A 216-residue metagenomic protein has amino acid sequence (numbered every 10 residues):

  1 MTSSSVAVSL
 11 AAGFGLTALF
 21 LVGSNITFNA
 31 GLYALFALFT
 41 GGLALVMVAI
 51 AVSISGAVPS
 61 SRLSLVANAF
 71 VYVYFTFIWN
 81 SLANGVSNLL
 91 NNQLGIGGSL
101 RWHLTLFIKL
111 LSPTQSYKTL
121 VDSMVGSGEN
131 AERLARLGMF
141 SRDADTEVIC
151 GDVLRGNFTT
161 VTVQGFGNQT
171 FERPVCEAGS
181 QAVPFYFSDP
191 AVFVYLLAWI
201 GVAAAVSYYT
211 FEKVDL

Functional and structural regions predicted by a protein language model:
T2-P59, A67, N91-N92, G98: Secretory targeting signals
F36-T40, N68, Y72, V183-L196: Pore-lining and gate-forming transmembrane alpha-helices of multi-pass membrane transport proteins
G42-L43, L106, W199-I200: Alpha-helical transmembrane segments of multi-pass membrane transport proteins
I50, W79, V202-S207: Hydrophobic/aromatic residues in alpha-helical transmembrane segments
S61-N80: Pore- or pathway-lining transmembrane helices of multi-pass membrane proteins that form conduits for solutes/ions
I78-V192: Terminal transmembrane helical anchor/hairpin motif
V194-A204: Hydrophobic alpha-helical transmembrane segments
A204-L216: Juxtamembrane interface at the cytosolic side of transmembrane helices
